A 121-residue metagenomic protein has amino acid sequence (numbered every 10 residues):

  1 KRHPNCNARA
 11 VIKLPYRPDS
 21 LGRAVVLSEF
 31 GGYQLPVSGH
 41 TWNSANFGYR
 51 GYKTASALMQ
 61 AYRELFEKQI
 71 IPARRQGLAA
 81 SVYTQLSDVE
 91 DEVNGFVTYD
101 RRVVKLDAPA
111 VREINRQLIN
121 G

Functional and structural regions predicted by a protein language model:
H3-G121: Substrate-binding clefts and catalytic carboxylate motifs of secreted carbohydrate-active enzymes
